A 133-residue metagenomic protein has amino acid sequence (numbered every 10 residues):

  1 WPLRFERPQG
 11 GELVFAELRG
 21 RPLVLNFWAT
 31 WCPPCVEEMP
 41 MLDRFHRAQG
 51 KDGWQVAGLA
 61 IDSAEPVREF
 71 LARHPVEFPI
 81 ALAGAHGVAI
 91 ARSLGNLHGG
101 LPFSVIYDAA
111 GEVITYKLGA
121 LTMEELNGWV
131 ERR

Functional and structural regions predicted by a protein language model:
W1-P2, E69: N-proximal helix/coil linker or "cap" segments that precede and/or mark the start of modular domains
P2-L23: A short beta-strand-turn-helix
L18-R21, K51, E77, G99: Active-site acidic short loop of glycosyltransferases
V24-L25, V56: Hydrophobic beta-strand anchors of alpha/beta hydrolase catalytic cores
N26-W31, I61: Aromatic-flanked redox-active Cys/Sec active sites in thiol-based oxidoreductases, especially the WC-centered
T30-E37, P102-F103: C-type cytochrome heme c attachment motif
V36-P75, A85-R92: Structural microenvironment flanking redox-active thiols in thiol-disulfide oxidoreductases
A72-F78, A83-E131: Thiol/disulfide oxidoreductase modules built on the thioredoxin-like
